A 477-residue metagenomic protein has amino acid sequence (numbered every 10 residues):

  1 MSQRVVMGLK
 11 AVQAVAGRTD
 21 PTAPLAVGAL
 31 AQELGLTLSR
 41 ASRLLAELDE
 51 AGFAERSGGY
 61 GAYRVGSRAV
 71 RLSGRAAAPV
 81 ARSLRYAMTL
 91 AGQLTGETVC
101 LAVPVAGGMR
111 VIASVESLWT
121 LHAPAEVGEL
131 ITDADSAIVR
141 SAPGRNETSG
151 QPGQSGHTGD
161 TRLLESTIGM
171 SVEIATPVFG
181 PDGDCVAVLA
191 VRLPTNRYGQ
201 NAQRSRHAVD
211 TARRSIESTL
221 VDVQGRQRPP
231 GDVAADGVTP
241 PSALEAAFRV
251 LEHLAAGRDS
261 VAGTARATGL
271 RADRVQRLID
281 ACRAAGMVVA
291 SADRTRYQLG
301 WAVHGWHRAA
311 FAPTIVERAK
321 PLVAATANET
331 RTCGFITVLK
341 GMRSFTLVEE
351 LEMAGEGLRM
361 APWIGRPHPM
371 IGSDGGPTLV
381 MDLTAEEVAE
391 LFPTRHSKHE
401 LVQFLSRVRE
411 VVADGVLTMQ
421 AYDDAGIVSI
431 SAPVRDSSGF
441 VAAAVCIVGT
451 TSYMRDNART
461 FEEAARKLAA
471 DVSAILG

Functional and structural regions predicted by a protein language model:
M1-G74, S218, G231-A310, A470-I475: N-terminal helix-turn-helix
R64-S149, H304, R308-F392: Amphipathic alpha-helical effector-binding/dimerization core of metabolite-sensing transcriptional regulators
P79, S83-A91, A137-T176, R204 (+3 more regions): Short, basic/aromatic recognition patches
Q93, P181, I216, A256-G257 (+4 more regions): Long compositionally biased, domain-poor regions of proteins
V127, G159, L163-S166, P177-T195 (+7 more regions): Long, low-complexity, charge-rich intrinsically disordered regions
S149-G153, H157-L164, I168-S171, C185-L244 (+5 more regions): Juxtadomain coupling helices with adjacent low-complexity linkers
I174-G183, I430-S438: A short, hydrophobic, proline-anchored segment that marks a local hinge/packing element in signaling and regulatory
T332, V338, M342, V348-E356 (+5 more regions): Non-catalytic C-terminal interaction regions
